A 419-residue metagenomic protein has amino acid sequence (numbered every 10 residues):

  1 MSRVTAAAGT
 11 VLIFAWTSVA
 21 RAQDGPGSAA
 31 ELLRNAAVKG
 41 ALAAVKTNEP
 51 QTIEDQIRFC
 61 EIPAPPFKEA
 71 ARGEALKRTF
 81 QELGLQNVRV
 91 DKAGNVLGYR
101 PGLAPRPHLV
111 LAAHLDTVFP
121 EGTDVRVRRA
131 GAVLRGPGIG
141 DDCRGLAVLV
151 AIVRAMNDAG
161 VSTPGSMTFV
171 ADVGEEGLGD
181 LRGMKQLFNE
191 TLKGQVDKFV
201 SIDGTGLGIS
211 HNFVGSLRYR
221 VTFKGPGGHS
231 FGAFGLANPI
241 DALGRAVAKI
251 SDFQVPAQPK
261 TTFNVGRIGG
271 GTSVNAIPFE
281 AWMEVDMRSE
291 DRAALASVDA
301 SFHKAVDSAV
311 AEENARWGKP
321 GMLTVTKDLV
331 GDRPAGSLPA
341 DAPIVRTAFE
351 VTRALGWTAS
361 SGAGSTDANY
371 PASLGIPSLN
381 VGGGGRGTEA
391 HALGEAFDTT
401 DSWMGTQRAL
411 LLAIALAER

Functional and structural regions predicted by a protein language model:
M1-A8, S18: Bacterial N-terminal signal peptides that target proteins for export
I13-R21: C-terminal segment of classical bacterial N-terminal signal peptides
A20-P65, F213-G215: N-terminal hydrophobic or amphipathic helices/low-complexity stretches enriched in small/hydrophobic/Pro/Gly
Q23-G40, Q56, P239-R419: Metal-dependent amide/peptide-bond hydrolase catalytic core, centered on the "pita-bread" metallohydrolase fold
I53-R106: A non-catalytic alpha/beta surface segment that caps or lines the substrate-entry region of metallo-dependent hydrolase
Y99-D142: Catalytic-core environment of secreted peptidases
L115-A130, V196, H211-T222, E350: Acidic-glycine-rich active-site phosphate/pyrophosphate-binding loop
V133, G138-S216, P256, N275: Acidic/histidine-rich catalytic neighborhood of metal-dependent amide-processing enzymes
